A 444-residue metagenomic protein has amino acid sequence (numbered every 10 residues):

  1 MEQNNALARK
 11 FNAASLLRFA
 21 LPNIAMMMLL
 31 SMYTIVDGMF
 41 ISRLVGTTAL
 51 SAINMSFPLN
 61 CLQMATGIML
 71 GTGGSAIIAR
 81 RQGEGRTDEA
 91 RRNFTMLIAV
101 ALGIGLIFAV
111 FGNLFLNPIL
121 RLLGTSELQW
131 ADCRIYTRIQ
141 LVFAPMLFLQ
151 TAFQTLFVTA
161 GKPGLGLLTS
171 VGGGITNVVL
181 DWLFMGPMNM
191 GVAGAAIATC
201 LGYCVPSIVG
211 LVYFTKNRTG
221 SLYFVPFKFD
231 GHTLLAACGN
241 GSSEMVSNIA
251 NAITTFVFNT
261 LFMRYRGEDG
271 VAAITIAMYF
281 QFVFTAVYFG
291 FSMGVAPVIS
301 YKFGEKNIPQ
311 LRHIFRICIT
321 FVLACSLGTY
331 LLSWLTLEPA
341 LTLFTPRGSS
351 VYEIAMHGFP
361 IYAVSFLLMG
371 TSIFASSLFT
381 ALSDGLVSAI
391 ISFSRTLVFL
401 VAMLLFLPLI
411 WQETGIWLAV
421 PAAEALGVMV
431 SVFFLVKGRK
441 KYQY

Functional and structural regions predicted by a protein language model:
M1-A20, I78-P145, P187-S242, I299-S365 (+1 more regions): Short alpha-helical transmembrane segments in multi-pass integral membrane proteins
A8-V45, P58-G73, I77, L102-A109 (+4 more regions): N-terminal transmembrane alpha-helices
R18-D37, I139, G173, G202-P206 (+3 more regions): Transmembrane helical elements of multi-pass membrane transporters/channels
M32-S51, L120-E127, L183-M190, A252-Y279 (+4 more regions): Helix-terminus/linker motif at the lipid-water interface of multi-pass membrane proteins
G38, T47-L50, T87, L116 (+6 more regions): Membrane-helix interface/capping residues of multi-pass secondary transporters
L50-V110, L147-G166, A273-L331, L335-L337 (+1 more regions): Small-residue-rich hydrophobic transmembrane alpha-helices
L62, N177-D181, P206-L211, F282-A286 (+3 more regions): Hydrophobic transmembrane alpha-helices of multi-pass small-molecule transporters
G71, I139-V158, G166-G174, A195-I208 (+4 more regions): Short runs within selected transmembrane alpha-helices of multi-pass transporters and secretion channels
